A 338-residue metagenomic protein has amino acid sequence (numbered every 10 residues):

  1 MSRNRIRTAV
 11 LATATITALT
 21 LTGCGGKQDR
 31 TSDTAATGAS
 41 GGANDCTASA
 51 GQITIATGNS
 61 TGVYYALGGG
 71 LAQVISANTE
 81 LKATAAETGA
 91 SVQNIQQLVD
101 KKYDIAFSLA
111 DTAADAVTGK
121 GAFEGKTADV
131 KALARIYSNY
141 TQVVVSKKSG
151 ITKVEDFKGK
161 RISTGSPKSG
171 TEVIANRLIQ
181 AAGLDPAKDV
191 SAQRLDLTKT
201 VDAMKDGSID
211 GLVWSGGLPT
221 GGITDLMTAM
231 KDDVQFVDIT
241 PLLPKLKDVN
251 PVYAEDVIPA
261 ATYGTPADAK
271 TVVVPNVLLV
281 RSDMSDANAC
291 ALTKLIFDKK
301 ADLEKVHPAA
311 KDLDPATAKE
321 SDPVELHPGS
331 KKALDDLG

Functional and structural regions predicted by a protein language model:
M1-L11: Bacterial N-terminal signal peptides that target proteins for export
L19-G23: C-terminal motif of bacterial Sec signal peptides marking the signal peptidase cleavage site
G25-Q28: Bacterial signal peptide processing site
T34-A56: N-terminal low-complexity, Pro/Thr/Ser-rich intrinsically disordered segments that act as propeptides or flexible
A50-N78, K82-A83, S138-D206, A316 (+2 more regions): Bilobed "Venus flytrap"/periplasmic-binding protein-like clamshell domains and structurally analogous long
L67-V74, T84-K126, V143, I151 (+3 more regions): Pocket-flanking alpha-helical
A110-T112, G119-F123, S149, P186-L278: Pocket-lining segment of extracytoplasmic ligand-binding domains
A269-T271, P275-G338: Segments of small-molecule ligand-sensing domains
